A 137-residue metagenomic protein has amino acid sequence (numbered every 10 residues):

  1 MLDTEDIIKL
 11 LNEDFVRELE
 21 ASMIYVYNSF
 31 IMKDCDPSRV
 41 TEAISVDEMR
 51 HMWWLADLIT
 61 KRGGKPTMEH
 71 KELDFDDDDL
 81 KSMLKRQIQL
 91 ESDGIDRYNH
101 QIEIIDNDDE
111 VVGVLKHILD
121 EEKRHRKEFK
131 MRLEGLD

Functional and structural regions predicted by a protein language model:
M1-D137: Non-heme di-metal
